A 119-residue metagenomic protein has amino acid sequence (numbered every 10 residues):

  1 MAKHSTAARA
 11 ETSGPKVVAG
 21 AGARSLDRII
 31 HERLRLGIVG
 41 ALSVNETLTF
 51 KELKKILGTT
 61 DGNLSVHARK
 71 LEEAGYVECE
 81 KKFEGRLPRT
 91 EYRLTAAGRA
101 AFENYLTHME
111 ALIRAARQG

Functional and structural regions predicted by a protein language model:
M1-A23, G40, A96-G119: Amphipathic alpha-helical dimerization/coiled-coil segments that flank or bridge DNA-binding/regulatory modules
A21-N63, E84-R93: N-terminal helix-turn-helix DNA-binding core of bacterial DNA-binding proteins
A68-R69: Short, hydrophobic-biased segments on the C-terminal half of alpha helices that form "recognition helices"
